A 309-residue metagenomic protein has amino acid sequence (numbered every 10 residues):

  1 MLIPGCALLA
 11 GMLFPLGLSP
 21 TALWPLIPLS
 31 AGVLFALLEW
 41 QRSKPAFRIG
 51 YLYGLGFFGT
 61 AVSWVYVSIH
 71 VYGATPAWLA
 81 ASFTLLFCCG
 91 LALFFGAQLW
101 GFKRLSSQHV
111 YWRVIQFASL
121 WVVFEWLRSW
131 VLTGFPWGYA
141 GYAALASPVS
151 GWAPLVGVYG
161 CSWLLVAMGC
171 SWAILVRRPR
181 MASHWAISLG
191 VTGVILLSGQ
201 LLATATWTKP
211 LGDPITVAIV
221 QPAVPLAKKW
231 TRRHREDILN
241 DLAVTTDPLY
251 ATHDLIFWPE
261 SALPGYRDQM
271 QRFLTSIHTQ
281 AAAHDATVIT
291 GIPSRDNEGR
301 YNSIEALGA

Functional and structural regions predicted by a protein language model:
M1-T206: Membrane-embedded alpha-helical bundles of multi-pass enzymes that act on lipidic or dolichyl-linked glycan substrates
L202-A309: Soluble catalytic regions of membrane-associated enzymes that act on cell-envelope and secretory-pathway components
